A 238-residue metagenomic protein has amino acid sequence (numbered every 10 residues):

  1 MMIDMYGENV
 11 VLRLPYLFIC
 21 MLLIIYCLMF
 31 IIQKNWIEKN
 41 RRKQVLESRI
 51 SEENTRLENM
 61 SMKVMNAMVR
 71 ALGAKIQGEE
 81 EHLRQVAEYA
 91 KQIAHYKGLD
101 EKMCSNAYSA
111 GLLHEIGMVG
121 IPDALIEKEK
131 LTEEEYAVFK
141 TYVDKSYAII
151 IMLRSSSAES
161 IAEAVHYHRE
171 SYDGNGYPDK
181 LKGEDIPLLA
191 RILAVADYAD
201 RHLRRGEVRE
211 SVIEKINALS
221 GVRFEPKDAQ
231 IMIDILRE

Functional and structural regions predicted by a protein language model:
M1-L14: Hydrophobic transmembrane alpha-helices
M5, C20-S51: Juxtamembrane or sensor-core-proximal signal-transducing alpha helices that couple sensory domains to cytosolic
R13-M21: Alpha-helical transmembrane segments of polytopic membrane proteins
I31-I32, N54-R56, E134-F139: Short N-terminal helix-initiation segments at or just after the protein's N-terminus
K39-L99: Regulatory cytosolic signal-relay segments
G73-E238: Metal-dependent catalytic cores of enzymes that make or break cyclic nucleotides and related phosphoester linkages
